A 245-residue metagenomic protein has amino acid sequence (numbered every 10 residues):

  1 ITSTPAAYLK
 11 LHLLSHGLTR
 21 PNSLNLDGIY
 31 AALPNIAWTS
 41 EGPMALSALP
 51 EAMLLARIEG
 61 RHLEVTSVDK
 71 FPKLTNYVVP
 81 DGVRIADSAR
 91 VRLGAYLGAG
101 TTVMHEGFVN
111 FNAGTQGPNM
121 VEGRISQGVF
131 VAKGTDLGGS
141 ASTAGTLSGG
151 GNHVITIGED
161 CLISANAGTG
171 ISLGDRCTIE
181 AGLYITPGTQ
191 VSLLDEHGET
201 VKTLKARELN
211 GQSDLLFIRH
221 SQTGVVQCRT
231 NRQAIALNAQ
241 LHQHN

Functional and structural regions predicted by a protein language model:
I1-N76, R207-N245: Terminal amphipathic alpha-helical/low-complexity segments used for targeting or macromolecular assembly
V68-V91: Active-site-adjacent loop/helix segments that line or gate small-molecule/cofactor pockets in enzymes
V83, A89-V91, A95-L97, T101-V103 (+8 more regions): A structural motif detector for beta-strand N-caps
C161, L183, L204, G211-S213: Catalytic or ion-translocation cores adjacent to nucleophile or general acid/base/metal-coordination motifs in diverse
G168-G170, Y184-T186, V191, T223-G224: Short Gly/Pro-enriched loop/turn and capping motifs at secondary-structure junctions
G174-R176, V191-S192, N231-R232: Composition- and surface-driven signal marking solvent-exposed, interaction-prone regions in large proteins
G188-E208: A conserved acidic, glycine/proline-rich C-terminal tail/linker
